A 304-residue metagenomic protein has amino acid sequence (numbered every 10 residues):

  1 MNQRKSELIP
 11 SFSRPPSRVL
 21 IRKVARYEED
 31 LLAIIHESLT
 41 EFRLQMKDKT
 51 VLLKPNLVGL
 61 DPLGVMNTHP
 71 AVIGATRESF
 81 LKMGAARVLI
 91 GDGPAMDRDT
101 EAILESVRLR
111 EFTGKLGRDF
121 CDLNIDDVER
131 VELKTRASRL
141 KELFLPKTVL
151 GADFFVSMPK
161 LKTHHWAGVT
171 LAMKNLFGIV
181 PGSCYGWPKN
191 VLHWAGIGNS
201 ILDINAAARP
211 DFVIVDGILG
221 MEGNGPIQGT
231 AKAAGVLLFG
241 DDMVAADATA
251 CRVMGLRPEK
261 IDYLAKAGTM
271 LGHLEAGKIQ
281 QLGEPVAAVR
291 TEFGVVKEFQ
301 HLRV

Functional and structural regions predicted by a protein language model:
M1-V304: N-terminal and secondary-structure boundary signal
